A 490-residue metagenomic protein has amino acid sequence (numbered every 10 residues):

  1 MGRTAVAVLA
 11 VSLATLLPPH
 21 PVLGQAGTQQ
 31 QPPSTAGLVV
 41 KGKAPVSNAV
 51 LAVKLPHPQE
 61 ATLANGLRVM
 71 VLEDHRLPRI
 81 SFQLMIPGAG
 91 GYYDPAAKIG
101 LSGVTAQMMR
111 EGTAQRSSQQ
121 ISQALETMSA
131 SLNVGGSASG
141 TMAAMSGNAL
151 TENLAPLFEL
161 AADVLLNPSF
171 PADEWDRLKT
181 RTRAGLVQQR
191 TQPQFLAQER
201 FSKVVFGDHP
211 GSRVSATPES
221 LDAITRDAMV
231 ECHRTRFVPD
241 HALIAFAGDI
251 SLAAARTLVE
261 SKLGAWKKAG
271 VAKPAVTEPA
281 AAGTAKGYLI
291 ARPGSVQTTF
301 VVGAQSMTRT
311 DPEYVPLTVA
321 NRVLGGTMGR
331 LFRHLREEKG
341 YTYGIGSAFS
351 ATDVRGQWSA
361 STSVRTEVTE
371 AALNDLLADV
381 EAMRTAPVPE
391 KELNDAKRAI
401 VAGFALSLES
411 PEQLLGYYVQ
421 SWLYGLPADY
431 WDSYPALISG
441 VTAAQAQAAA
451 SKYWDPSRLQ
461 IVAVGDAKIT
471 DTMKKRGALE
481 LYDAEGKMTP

Functional and structural regions predicted by a protein language model:
M1-G2: N-terminal secretory signal peptides that target proteins for export/translocation
A5-P19: Bacterial N-terminal signal peptides
G24-A124, S146-A149, E159-L160, V230-H334 (+2 more regions): His/Glu-rich zincin catalytic helix
M70-L72, R76-M109, R116-L165, K179 (+6 more regions): M16 family metallopeptidases and their MPP-like homologs
Q120, N167-F170, W175, I224: Peptidyl-prolyl cis-trans isomerase
L186: N-terminal glycine-/lysine-enriched basic segments
L221-T225, M229: Alpha-helical scaffold elements lining the catalytic groove of polysaccharide deacetylases
G440-A448: A short, acidic, amphipathic alpha-helical segment used as a generic capping/interface helix at domain edges
